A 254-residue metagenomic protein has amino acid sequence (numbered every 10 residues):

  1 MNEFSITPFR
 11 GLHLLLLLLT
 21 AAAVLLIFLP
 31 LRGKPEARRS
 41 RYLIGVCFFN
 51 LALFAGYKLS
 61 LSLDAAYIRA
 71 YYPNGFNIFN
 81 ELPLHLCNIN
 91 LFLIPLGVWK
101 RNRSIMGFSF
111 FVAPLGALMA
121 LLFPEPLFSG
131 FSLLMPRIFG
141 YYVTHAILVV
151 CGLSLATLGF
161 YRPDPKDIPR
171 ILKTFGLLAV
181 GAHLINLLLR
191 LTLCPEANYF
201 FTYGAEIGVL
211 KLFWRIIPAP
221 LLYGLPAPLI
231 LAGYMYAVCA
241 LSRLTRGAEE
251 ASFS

Functional and structural regions predicted by a protein language model:
F4-L19, I171, L177, T192-M235: Membrane-interface transmembrane-helix boundary segments in multi-pass integral membrane proteins
H13-R32, C47-L59, A179-H183, P228-A240: Hydrophobic core of alpha-helical transmembrane segments in multi-pass integral membrane proteins
A22-L29, L93-I94, I147-K166: Alpha-helical transmembrane segments in multipass membrane proteins, preferentially the mid-helix core
L31, K58-A70, L122-S132: Juxtamembrane "helix-exit" motif on the non-cytosolic side of transmembrane helices
L31-L43, W99-M106, L158-P169: Membrane-interface helix-boundary motifs at transmembrane edges
S40-V98: A glycine-rich, hydrophobic loop/mini-helix early in the fold
N50-L59, A113-E125, F175-L187: Aromatic-anchored segments of alpha-helical transmembrane domains
V98-A156: Membrane-proximal helix-loop-helix units in multi-pass membrane proteins
